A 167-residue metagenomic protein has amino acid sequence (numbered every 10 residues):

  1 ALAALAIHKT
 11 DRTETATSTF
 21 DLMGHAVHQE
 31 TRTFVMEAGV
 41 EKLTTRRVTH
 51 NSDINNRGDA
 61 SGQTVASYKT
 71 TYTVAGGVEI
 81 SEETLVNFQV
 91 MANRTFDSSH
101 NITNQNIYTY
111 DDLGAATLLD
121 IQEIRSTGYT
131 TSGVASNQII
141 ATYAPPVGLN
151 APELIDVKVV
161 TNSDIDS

Functional and structural regions predicted by a protein language model:
A1-S167: Low-complexity repeat regions of mature extracellularly deployed or surface/particle-associated proteins
